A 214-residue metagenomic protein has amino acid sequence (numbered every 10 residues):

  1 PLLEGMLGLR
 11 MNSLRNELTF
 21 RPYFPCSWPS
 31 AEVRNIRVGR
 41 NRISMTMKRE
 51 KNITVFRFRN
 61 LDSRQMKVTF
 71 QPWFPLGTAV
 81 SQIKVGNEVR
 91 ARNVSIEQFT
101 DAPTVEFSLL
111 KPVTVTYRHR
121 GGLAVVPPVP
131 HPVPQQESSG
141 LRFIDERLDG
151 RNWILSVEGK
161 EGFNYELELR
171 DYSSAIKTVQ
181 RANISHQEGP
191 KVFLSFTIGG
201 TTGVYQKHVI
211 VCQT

Functional and structural regions predicted by a protein language model:
P1-P190, T202: Non-catalytic C-terminal accessory modules of carbohydrate-active enzymes
Y117-G121, V209-T214: Short beta-strand-to-coil "C-cap" segments at the C-terminal boundary of structured domains/repeats, marking
F196-G200, V209-C212: Short, hydrophobic beta-strand segments
